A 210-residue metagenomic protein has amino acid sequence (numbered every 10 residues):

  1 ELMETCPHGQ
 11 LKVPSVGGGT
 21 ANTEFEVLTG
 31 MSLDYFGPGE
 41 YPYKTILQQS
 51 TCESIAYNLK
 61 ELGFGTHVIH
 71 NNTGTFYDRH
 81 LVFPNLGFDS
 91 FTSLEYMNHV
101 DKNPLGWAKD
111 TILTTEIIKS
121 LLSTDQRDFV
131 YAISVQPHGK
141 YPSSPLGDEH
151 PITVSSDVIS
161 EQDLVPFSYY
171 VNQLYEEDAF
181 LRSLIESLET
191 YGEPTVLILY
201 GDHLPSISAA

Functional and structural regions predicted by a protein language model:
E1-A210: Solvent-exposed soluble domains appended to multi-pass membrane proteins
